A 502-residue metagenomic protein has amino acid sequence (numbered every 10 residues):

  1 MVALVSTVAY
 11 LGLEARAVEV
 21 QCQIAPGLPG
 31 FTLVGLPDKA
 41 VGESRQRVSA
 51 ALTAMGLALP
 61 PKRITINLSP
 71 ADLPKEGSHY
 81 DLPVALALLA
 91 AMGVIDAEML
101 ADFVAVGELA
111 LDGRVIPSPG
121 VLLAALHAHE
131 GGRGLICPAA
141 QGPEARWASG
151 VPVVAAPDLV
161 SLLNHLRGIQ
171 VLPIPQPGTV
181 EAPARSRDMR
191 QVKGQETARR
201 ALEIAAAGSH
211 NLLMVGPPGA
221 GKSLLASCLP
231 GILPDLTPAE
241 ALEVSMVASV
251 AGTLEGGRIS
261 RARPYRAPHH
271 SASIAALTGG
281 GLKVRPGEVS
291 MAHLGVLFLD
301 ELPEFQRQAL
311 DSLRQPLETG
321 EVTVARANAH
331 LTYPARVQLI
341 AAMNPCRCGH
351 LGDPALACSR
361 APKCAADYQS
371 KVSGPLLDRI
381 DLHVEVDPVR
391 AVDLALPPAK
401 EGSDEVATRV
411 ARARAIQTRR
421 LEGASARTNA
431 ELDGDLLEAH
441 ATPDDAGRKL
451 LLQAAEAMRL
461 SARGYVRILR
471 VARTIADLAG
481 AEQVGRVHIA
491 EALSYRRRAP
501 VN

Functional and structural regions predicted by a protein language model:
M1-L213, P217-S223, A325, Y465 (+1 more regions): Peripheral, non-AAA+ core regions of ATP-driven protein-machinery
V34-R45, A58-P60, N67-G77, V284 (+1 more regions): Basic, amphipathic alpha-helical bundle interface domains used for macromolecular binding and assembly
L59-K62, M99-L100, E130, S149-G150 (+9 more regions): Short loop/turn elements that form and flank the Walker-type P-loop nucleotide-binding site in RecA-like NTPase cores
D112, L299-Q306, G349: Catalytic P-loop NTPase motifs of RecA-like helicase/translocase cores
R167-I204, G208, A239-V289: P-loop NTPase nucleotide-binding/switch module
M214-L254, T319: Walker A/P-loop
L294, D300-E301, S312: Walker B catalytic acidic pair
